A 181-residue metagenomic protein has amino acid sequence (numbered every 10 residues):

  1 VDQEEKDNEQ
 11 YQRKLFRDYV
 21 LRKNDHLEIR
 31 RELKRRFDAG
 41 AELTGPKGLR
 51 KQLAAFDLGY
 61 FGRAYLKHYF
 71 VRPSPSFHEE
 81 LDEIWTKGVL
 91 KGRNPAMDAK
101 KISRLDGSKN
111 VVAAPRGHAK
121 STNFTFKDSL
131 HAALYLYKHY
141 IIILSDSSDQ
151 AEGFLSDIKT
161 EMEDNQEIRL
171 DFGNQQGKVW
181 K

Functional and structural regions predicted by a protein language model:
V1-S108: N-terminal accessory segments
E79-T86, T122-L134: Contiguous, well-ordered alpha-helical segments that form the cores/surfaces of helical PPI scaffolds
R104-S129: Walker A/P-loop
V111, I142-S145: A structural signal for short, well-ordered beta-strand segments and their strand-loop junctions that often border
P115, L130-A132, Q175-K181: Catalytic micro-motifs at enzyme active sites that drive phosphoryl/nucleotidyl and oxygen chemistry
H131-Y140, E163: Post-Walker A helix-loop "phosphate-sensing" segment adjacent to the P-loop in P-loop NTPases
L144-K181: Conserved nucleotide-state-sensing and coupling region of NTP-binding domains
